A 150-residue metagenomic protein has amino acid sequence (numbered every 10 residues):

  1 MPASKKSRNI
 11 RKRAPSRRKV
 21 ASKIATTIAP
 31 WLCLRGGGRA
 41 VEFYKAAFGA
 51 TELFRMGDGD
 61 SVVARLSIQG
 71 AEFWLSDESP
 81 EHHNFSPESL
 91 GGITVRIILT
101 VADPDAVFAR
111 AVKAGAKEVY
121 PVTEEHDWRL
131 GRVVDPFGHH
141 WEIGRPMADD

Functional and structural regions predicted by a protein language model:
P2-W31, V41-P136, I143-D150: Vicinal oxygen chelate
C33-G36: Short, surface-exposed ligand-recognition loops at beta-strand->loop->(often short) alpha-helix junctions that present
